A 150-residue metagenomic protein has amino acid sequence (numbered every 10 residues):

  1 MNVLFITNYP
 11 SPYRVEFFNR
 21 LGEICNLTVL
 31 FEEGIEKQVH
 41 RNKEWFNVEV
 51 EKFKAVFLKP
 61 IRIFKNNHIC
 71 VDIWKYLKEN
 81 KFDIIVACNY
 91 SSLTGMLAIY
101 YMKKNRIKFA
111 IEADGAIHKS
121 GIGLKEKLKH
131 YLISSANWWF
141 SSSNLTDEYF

Functional and structural regions predicted by a protein language model:
M1-F57, L77-N80: N-terminal subdomain of nucleotide-sugar transferases
N2-V3, L27, D83-I84, S134-W139: Short active-site oxyanion
V3-I6, I84-A87, I111: Short catalytic-loop micro-motif centered on adjacent basic/acidic residues
I6, E32, C88, W139-S143: Replace "coordinates the UDP/GDP/TDP-sugar" with "coordinates nucleotide-activated sugar donors
R14, G95, K119, Y149: Glycine/Thr-rich phosphate-binding loops of Rossmann-like dinucleotide-binding domains
V56-A87, S92-K104, G123-Y131: An amphipathic, basic-hydrophobic alpha-helix
L93, I107-K127, S135-W138, S142: A short, histidine- and acid-enriched strand-loop-helix "catalytic/donor-clamping" loop that lines the nucleotide-sugar
L145-D147: Alpha-helix capping/helix-boundary segments
